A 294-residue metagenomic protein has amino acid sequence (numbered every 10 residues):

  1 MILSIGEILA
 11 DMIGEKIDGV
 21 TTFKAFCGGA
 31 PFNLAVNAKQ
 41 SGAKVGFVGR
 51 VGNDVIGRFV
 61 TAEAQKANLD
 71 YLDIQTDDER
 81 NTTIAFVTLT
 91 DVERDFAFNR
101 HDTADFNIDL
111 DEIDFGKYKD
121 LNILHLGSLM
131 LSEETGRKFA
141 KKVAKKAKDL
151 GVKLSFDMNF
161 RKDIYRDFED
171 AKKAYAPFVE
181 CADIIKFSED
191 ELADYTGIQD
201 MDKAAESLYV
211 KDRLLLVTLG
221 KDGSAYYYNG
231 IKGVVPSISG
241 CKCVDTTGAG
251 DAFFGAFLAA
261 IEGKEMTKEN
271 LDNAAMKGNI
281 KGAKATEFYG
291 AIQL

Functional and structural regions predicted by a protein language model:
M1-D70: Glycine-rich phosphate/adenosyl-contacting loop at the front of the ribokinase-like
I8, L129, M158, A252: Active-site metal-binding loops of divalent metal-dependent hydrolases
K44-L126: Conserved N-terminal subdomain of the carbohydrate kinase-like
V45, Y71, L154-F156, L215: Hydrophobic beta-strand scaffold residues
G116-K117, P177-F178, L208: Structural alpha-helical scaffold elements that stabilize or flank donor/cofactor-binding regions in carbohydrate
L131-K203, G223: Conserved beta-alpha-beta core of the PfkB/ribokinase-like small-molecule kinase fold
K145, G197-L294: Conserved phosphate-binding/catalytic region of the ribokinase-like
